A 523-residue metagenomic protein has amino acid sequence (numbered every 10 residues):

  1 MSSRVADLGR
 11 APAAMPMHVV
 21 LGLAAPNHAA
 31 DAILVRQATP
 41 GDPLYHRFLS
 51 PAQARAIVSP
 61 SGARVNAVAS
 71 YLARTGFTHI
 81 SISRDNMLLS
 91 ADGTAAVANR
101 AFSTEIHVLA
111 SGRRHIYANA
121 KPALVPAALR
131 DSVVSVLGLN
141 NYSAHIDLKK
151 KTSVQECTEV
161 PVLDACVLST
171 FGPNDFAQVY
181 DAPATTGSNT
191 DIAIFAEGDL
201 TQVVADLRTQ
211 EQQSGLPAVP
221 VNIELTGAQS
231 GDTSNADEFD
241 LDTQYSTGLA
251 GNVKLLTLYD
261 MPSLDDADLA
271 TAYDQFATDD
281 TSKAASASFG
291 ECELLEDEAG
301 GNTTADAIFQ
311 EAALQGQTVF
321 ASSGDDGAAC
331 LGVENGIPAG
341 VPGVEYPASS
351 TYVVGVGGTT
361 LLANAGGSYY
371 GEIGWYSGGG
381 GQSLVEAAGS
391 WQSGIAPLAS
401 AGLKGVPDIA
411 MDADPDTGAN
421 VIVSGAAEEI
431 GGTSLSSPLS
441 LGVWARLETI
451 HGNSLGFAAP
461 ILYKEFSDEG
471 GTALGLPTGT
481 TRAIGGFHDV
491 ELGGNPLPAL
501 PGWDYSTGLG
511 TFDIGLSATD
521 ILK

Functional and structural regions predicted by a protein language model:
M1-R84, S90, A95-G355, S383-G432 (+4 more regions): Substrate-binding/charge-relay-adjacent region of secreted/lumenal peptidase catalytic domains
T351, G355-A388: Polar, glycine-rich mid-to-C-terminal structural blocks that act as macromolecule-binding/assembly scaffolds
T360, E448-T507, D513: An often Trp-containing, charged/polar helix-loop segment at the C-terminal end of enzyme catalytic cores
V443: Walker A/P-loop NTP-binding active-site region of P-loop NTPases, recognizing the glycine-rich GxxxxGKT/S
